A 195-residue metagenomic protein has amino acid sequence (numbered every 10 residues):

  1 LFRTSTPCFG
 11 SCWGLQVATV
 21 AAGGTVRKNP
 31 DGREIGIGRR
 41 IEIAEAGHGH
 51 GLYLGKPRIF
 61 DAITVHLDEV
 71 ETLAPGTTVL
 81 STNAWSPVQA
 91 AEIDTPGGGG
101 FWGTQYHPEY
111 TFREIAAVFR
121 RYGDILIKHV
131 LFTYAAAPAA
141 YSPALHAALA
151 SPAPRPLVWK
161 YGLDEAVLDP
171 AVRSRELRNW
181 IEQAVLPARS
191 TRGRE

Functional and structural regions predicted by a protein language model:
L1-G47: Cysteine-nucleophile active-site neighborhood
R3, I43-E195: Amide-donor transfer/coupling interface in amidating biosynthetic enzymes
